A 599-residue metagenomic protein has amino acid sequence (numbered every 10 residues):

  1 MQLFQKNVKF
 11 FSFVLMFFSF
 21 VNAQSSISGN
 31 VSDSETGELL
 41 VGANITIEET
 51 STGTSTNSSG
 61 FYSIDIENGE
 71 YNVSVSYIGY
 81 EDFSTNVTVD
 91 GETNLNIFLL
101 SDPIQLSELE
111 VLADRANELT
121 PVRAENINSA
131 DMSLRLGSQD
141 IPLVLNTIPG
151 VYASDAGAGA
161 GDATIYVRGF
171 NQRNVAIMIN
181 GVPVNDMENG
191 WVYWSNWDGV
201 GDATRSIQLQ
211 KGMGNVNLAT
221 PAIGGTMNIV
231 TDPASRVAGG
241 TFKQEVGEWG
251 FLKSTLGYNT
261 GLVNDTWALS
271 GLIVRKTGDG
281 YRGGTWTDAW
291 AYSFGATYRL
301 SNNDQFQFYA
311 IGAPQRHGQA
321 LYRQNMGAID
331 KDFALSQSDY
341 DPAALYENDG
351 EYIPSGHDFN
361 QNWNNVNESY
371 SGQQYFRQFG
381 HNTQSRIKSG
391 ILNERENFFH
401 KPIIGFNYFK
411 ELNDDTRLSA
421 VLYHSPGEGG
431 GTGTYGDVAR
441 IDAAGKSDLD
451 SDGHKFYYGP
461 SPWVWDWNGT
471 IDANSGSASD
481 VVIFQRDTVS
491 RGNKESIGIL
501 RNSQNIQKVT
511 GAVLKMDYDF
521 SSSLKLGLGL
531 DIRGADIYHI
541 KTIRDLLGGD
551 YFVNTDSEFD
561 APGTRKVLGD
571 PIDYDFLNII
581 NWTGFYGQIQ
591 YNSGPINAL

Functional and structural regions predicted by a protein language model:
S32, N44-E48, S76-Y80, D90-L134 (+1 more regions): Short, acidic, small-residue-rich periplasmic hinge/interaction motif at the N-terminus of Gram-negative outer-membrane
T50-F61: Short, acidic Ser/Thr/Gly-rich low-complexity loop/linker segments typical of extracellular and cell-surface proteins
S63-D65, S133-L134, P183-K211, V230-T231 (+1 more regions): Short acidic/polar hinge/loop motifs at secondary-structure boundaries that mediate gating or recognition
I97, D198-K243: A beta-strand signature from Gram-negative outer-membrane beta-barrel systems, especially the internal plug domain
P142-P183, R205: Extracytoplasmic beta-strand/coil segments of soluble accessory domains associated with Gram-negative outer-membrane
G239, V246-T277, R282-A320, M326-N365 (+1 more regions): Transmembrane beta-barrel wall of Gram-negative outer-membrane proteins
Q305-G405, T432-R501: Acidic/polar loop-and-plug regions of large Gram-negative outer-membrane beta-barrel proteins
H400-G430, G436, I441-L599: Face-selective signature of the C-terminal outer-membrane beta-barrel domain
